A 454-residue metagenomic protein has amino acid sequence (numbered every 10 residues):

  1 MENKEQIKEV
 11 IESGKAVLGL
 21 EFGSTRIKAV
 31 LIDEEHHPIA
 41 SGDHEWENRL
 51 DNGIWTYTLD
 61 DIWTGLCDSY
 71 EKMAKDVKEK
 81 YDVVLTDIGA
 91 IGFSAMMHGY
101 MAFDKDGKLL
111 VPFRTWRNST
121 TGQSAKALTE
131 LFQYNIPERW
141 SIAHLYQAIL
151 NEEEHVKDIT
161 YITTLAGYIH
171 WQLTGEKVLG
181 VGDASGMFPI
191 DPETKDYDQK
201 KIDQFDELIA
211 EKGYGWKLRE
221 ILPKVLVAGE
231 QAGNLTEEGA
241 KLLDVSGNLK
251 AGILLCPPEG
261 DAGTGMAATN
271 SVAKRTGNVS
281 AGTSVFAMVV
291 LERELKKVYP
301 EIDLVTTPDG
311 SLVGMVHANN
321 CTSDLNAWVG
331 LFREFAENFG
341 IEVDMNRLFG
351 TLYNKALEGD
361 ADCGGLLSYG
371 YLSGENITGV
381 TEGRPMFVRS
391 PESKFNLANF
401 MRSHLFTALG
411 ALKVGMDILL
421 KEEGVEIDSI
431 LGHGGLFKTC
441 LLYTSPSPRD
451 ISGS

Functional and structural regions predicted by a protein language model:
M1-P112, K126-A127, D158, R219 (+3 more regions): N-terminal glycine/serine-rich phosphate-binding loop of ATP-dependent small-molecule kinases, especially carbohydrate
E2-E12, L18-G19, L85, Q123-R139 (+5 more regions): Active-site core segments that coordinate phosphate-bearing ligands/cofactors across diverse enzyme families
H44, G53, D61, R114 (+3 more regions): Short, low-complexity intrinsically disordered segments
W46-N52, A184, W216-I221, F395-L397: Gly-rich Lys/Arg/Thr-decorated short loops/hinges at beta-loop-alpha junctions or inter-strand turns that position
W55, L59, W63-L66, F93 (+4 more regions): Generic structural signal for well-ordered secondary structure
K78-T115, N135-P137, H170-G182, G186-D191 (+1 more regions): Short beta-strand-loop/turn "lid" adjacent to the catalytic site in phosphate-handling enzymes
N118: Carbohydrate-associated surface elements
